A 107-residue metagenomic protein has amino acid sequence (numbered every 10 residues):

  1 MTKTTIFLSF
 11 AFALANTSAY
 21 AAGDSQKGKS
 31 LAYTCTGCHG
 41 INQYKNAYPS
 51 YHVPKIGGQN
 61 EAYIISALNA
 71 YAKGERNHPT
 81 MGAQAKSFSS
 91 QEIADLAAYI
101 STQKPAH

Functional and structural regions predicted by a protein language model:
T2-A22: Classic N-terminal secretory signal peptides
I6, A47-P49, N77: N-terminal alpha-helical segment
N16-A32, Y44, H52, K104-H107: Electrostatic cytochrome c docking/interface patches
K29, G40-A72, G82: Gly/Gly-Pro-rich "capping" loops immediately C-terminal to redox-active cysteine motifs in periplasmic/lumenal
Y33-I41, L96: The canonical Cys-X-X-Cys-His
K73-R76, Q84-H107: C-terminal capping alpha-helices of c-type cytochrome domains
